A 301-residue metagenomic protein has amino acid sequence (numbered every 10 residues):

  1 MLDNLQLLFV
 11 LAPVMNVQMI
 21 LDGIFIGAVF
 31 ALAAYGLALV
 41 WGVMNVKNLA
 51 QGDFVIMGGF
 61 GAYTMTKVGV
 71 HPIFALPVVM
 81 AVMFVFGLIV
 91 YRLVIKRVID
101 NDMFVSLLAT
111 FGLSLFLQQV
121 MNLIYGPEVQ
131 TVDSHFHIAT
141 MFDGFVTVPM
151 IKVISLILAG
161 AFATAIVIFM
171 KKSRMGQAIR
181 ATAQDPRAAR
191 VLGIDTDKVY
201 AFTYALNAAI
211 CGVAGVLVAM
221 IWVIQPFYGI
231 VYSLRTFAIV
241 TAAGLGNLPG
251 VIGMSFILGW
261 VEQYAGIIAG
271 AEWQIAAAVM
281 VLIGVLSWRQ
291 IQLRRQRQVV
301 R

Functional and structural regions predicted by a protein language model:
M1-L32, G61, P72-A75, N101-S106 (+5 more regions): Membrane-interfacial amphipathic/re-entrant helices at transmembrane-helix boundaries
L2-L5, M15, I124, Q184-K198 (+1 more regions): Cytosolic-side transmembrane-helix boundaries in multi-pass membrane proteins
V14-V29, F169-R174, Y200-A243, E262 (+1 more regions): Inter-helical junctions in multi-pass inner-membrane proteins, predominant in energy-converting antiporter-like
L21, V43-I89, L93: Membrane-embedded helix boundary and interhelical linker motif in transport proteins
I26, D143, T147-Q225, L248-G253: Helix-loop-helix "hairpin" substructures at the membrane interface of multi-pass membrane proteins
L37, V70-L113, V120, G253-L258: Alpha-helical transmembrane segments within multi-pass membrane transporters and channels
D53-M57, V98-N122, G229-T241, A269-R289: Pore- or pathway-lining transmembrane helices of multi-pass membrane proteins that form conduits for solutes/ions
L115-G144, I267-Q274, R294-V299: Extracellular/periplasmic helix-loop junction at the C-terminal end of a transmembrane helix in multi-pass membrane
